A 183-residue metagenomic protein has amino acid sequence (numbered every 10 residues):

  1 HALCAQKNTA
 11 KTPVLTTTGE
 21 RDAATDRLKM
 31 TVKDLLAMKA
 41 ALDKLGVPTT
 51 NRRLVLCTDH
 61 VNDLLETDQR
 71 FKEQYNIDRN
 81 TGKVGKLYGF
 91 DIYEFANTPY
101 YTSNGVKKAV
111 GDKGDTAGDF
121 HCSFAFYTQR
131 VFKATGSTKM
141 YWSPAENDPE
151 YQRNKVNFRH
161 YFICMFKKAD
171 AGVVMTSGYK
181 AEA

Functional and structural regions predicted by a protein language model:
H1-G19, D43-T58, I92, A145-F166: Long, contiguous amphipathic alpha-helices that act as assembly "spine/axial" helices in icosahedral shell and virion
H1-L45, V174-A183: Alpha-helical scaffold segments that mediate packing/assembly in large oligomeric complexes
D26-M30, T67-A183: Sequence/fold signature of self-assembling virion shell proteins
K29-Q74: Hydrophobic, aromatic-enriched interface-forming segments
